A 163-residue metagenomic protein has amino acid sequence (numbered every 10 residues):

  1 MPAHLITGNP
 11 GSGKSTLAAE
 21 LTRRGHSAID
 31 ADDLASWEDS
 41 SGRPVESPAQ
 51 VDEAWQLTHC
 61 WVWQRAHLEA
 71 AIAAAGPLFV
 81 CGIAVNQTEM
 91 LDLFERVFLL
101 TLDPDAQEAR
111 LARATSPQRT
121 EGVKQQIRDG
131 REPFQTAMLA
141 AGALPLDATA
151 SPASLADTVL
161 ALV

Functional and structural regions predicted by a protein language model:
G8: The Walker A (P-loop) glycine that initiates the GxxxxGKT/S ATP-binding motif of P-loop NTPases
S12: ATP-binding Walker
S15: Walker A/P-loop
A19-A66: Conserved substrate/cofactor phosphate-moiety recognition/catalytic segment in nucleotide-dependent phosphotransferases
A74-F79: Loop/turn-to-beta-strand initiation segments
Q87, S116-V159: Small-molecule kinase domains that catalyze NTP-dependent phosphoryl transfer to phosphate-bearing small molecules
L93-A114: Conserved phosphate-donor/acceptor-positioning beta-strand/loop module used by diverse small-molecule
